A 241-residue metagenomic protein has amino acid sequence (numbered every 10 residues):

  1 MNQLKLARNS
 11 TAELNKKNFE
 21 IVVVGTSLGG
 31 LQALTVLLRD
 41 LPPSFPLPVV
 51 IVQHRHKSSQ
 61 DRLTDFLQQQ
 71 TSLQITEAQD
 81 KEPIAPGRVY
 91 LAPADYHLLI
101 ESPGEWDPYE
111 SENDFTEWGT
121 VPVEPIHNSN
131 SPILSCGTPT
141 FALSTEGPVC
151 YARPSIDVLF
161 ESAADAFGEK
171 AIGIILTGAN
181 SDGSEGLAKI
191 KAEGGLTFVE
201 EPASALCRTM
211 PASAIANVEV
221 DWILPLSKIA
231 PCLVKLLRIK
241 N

Functional and structural regions predicted by a protein language model:
M1-N241: Conserved acid/base catalytic micro-environments in cytosolic active-site loops
